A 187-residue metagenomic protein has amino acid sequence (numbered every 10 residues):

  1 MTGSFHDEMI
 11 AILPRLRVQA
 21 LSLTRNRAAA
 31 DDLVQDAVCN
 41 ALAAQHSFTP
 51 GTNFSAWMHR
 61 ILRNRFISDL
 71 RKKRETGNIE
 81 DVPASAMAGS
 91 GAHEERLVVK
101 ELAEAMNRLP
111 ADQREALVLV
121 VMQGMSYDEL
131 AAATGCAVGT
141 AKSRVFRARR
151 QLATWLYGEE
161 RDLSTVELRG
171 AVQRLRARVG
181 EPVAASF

Functional and structural regions predicted by a protein language model:
M1-V18, A28-D31, L42, F54: A short, charge-rich alpha-helical start-of-domain segment used by transcription regulators
S4, A133, R150-F187: C-terminal edge and immediately downstream basic/flexible tail or linker adjoining helix-turn-helix-like DNA-binding
E8, I12, L16, A20 (+3 more regions): Residue-level preference for hydrophobic side chains embedded in well-ordered alpha helices
D32-C39, A43, T52-N64: Structural recognition of an alpha-helix C-terminal capping motif at a helix-to-coil junction
T49, R60-D81, E95, R147 (+1 more regions): Arg/Lys-rich amphipathic alpha helix in sigma70-family domain 2
S68, T76-L102, S126, L168-P182: Internal acidic/polar
N107, A111, Q123-T140, T154: Helix-turn-helix DNA-binding module
A116-V120: A short pre-motif secondary-structure segment
